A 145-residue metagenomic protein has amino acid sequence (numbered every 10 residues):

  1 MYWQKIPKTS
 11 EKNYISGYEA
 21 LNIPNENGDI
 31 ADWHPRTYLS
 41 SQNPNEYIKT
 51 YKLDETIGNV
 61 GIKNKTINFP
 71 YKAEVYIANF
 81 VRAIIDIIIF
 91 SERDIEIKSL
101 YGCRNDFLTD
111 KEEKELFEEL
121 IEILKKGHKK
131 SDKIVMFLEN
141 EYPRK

Functional and structural regions predicted by a protein language model:
M1-T66: Short gly/ser-rich loop at a beta-strand->alpha-helix junction or flexible surface loop bordering the NTP-binding
K63-K145: Hydrophobic alpha-helical interaction segments
